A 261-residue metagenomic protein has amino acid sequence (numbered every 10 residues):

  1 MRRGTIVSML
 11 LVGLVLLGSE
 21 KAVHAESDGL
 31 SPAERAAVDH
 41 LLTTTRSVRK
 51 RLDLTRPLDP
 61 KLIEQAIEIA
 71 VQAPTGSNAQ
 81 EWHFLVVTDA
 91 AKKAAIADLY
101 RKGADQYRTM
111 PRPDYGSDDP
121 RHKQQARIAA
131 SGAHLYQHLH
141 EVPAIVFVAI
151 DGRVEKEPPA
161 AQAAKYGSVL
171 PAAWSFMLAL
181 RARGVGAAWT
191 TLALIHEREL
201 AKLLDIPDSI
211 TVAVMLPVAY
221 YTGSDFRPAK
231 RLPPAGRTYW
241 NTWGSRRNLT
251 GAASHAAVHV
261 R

Functional and structural regions predicted by a protein language model:
M1-S8: Bacterial N-terminal signal peptides that target proteins for export
S8-L16: Bacterial N-terminal signal peptides
V12, A22-V23: Cleavable N-terminal signal peptides
V23-P57, K61-Q65: Short acidic N-proximal helix/loop "leader" segments that mark the beginning of a domain or an inter-domain linker
A25-L30, T44, K50, T211-R261: C-terminal helix-cap and adjacent tail motif
Q65-V71, A144-V148, G152-L203: Small-aliphatic-rich amphipathic alpha-helix that forms the alpha element of a beta-alpha
V86-G167: Glycine/small-residue-rich phosphate/adenosyl-binding loop
D105-G116, L204-P228: A glycine-rich helix N-cap at a beta->alpha junction
